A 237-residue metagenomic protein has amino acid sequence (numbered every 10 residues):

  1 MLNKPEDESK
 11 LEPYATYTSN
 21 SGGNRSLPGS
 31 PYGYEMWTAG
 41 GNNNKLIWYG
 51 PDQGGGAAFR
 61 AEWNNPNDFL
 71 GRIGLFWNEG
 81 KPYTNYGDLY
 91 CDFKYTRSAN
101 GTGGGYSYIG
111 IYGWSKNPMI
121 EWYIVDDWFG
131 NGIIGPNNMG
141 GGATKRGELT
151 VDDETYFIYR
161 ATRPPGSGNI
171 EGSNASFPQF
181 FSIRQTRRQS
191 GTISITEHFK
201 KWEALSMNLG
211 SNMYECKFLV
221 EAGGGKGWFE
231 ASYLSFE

Functional and structural regions predicted by a protein language model:
L2-D52: N-terminal module-boundary/linker segments of secreted carbohydrate-active enzymes
D7, L11-G23, S30, D92 (+5 more regions): Ser/Thr/Asn(+Pro)-rich, low-complexity disordered segments
N44-R72: Short carbohydrate-recognition loop motifs
A58-R60, D92, Y108-Y112, E121-V125 (+3 more regions): Ordered hydrophobic segments in well-structured contexts
N67-L70, S98-G104, P118-E121, Q189-I193 (+1 more regions): Short, surface-exposed beta-strand/loop "edge" segments at domain boundaries and coil↔beta transitions
G74-T150: Extracellular-facing segments of soluble proteins and assemblies that are Gly/Ser/Thr-biased and enriched in aromatics
I120-S190: Short helix-loop boundary/capping segments
R188-E237: Long, compositionally biased interface segments
